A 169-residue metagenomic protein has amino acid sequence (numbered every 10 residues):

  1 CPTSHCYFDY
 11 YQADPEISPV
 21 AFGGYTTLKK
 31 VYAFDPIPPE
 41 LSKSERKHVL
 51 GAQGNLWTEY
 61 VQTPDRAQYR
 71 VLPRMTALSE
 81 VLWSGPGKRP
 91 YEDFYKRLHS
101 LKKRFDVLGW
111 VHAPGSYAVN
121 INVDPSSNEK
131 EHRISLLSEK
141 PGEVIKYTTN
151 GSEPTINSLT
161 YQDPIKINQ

Functional and structural regions predicted by a protein language model:
C1-G87, K103: Active-site core of glycosidic bond-cleaving carbohydrate-active enzymes
G85, R89-Q169: Short, compositionally stereotyped local motifs that mark structural "simplifiers"
